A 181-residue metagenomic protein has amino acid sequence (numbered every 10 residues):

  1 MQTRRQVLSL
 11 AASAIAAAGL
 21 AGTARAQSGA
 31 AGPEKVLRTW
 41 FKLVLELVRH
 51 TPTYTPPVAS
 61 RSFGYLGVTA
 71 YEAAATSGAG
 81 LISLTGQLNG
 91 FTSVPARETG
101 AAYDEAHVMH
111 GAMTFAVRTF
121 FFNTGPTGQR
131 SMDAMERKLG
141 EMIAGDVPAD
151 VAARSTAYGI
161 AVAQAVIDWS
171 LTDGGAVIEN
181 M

Functional and structural regions predicted by a protein language model:
M1, G19-G32: C-terminal segment of N-terminal export signals and the immediately downstream linker at the start of the mature
M1-A18: N-terminal secretory signal peptides and thylakoid transit peptides that target proteins across membranes
I15-A18, G22, T124: Short, flexible helical or helix-coil boundary motifs
Q27-M181: Secretion/export-associated helical scaffolds and adjacent low-complexity Pro/Gly/Ser/Thr-rich regions
